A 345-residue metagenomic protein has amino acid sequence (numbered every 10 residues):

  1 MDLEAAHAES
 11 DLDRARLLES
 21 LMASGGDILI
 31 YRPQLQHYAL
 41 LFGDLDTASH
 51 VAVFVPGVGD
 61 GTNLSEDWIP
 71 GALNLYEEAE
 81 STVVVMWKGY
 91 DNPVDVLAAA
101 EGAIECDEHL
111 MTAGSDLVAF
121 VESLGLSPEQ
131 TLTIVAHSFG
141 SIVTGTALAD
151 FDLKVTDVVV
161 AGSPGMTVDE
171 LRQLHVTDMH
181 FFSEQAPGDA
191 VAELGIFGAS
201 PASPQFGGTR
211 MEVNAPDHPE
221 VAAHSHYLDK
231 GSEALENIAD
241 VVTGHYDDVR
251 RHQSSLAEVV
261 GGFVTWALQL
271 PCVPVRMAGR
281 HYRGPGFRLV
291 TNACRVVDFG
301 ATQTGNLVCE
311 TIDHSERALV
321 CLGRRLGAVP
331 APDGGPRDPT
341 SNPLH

Functional and structural regions predicted by a protein language model:
M1-H37, F42, D46-S49, C294: Intrinsically disordered, low-complexity charged segments of secreted bacterial virulence and antibacterial
D44-D46, G57-Q130, D150-T302, G335 (+1 more regions): Lipolytic serine-hydrolase domain surface
S49-V51, T133: Envelope-exposed proteins and targeting segments
V135-G140, T144: Gly/Ala-rich beta-loop-alpha elbow adjacent to hydrolase catalytic centers
G145-A149: Short, hydrophobic alpha-helix immediately C-terminal to the catalytic nucleophile
T291, V296-V320, R324: Long, low-complexity intrinsically disordered regions
T311-H345: Long, low-complexity, intrinsically disordered segments
